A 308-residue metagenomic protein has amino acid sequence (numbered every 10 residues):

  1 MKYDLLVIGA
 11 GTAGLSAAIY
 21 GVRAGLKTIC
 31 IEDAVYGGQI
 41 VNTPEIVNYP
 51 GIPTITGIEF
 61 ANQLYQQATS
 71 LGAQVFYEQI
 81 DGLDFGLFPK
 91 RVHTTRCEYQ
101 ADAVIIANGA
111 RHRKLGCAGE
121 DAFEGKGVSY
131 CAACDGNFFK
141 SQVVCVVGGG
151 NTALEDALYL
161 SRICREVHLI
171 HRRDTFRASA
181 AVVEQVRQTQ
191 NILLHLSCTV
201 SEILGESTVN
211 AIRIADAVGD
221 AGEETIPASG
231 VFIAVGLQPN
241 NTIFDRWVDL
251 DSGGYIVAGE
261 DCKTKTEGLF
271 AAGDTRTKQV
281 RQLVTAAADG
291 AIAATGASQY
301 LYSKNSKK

Functional and structural regions predicted by a protein language model:
K2-D4, Y77-E78, K140-Q142, S197 (+2 more regions): Phosphate-coordination loops involved in phosphoryl transfer and adenosine-cofactor binding
Y3-L71, L154-A180, D251: Beta1-alpha1 glycine-rich phosphate/pyrophosphate-binding loop at the start of Rossmann-like nucleotide-binding domains
A10, N108-G109, V235-G236: Glycine-rich, N-terminal phosphate-binding loop of Rossmann-like dinucleotide-binding domains
G11-T12, V35, A110-H112, G150-T152 (+1 more regions): Residue-level detector of alpha-helix initiation sites
A68-L87, R91-H93, E98-A101, S161-G259 (+1 more regions): A Rossmann-like FAD-binding core segment of flavoenzymes
V75-F138, G149: Glycine/small-residue-rich loop that forms an oxyanion/phosphate-binding "nest" at active or ligand-binding sites
G116, A122-F138, A234-Q282, D289-I292 (+1 more regions): FAD-site-proximal beta/loop scaffold in flavoenzymes
